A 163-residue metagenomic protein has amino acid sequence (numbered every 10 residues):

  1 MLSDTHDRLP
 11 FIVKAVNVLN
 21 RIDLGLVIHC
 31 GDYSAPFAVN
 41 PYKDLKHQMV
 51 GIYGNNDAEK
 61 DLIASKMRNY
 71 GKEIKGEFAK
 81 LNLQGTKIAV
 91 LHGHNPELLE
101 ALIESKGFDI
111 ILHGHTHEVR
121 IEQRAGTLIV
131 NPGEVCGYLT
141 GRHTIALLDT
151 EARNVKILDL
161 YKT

Functional and structural regions predicted by a protein language model:
M1-D44, A58-K60, A64-K72, G76 (+2 more regions): N-terminal active-site segment of His-dependent metallophosphoesterases
L2-S3, L26-D32, M49-N55, V90-H92 (+2 more regions): Active-site neighborhood of phospho(di)ester-bond hydrolases with catalytic His/Asp-centered motifs
H6-F11, S34-F37, D57-L62, N95-E100 (+2 more regions): Active-site environment of divalent metal-dependent phosphoester hydrolases
V18-I22, H47-M49, N69-K72, F108-L112 (+2 more regions): Short, low-complexity, polar/charged sequence segments that are solvent-exposed and flexible
D23-I28, I52-N55, K75-F78, H113-H117 (+2 more regions): Glycine-rich loops and low-complexity Gly/Arg-rich segments that provide flexible linkers or classic glycine-based
A35-N40, L62-R68, G85-L91, H117 (+2 more regions): Low-complexity, flexible helical/coil segments
N40-P41, L45-G107: Active-site neighborhood of divalent metal-dependent phosphoester bond hydrolases
K75-Q84, E100, K106-G107, Q123-A125 (+1 more regions): Binuclear metal-dependent phosphoesterase catalytic core
